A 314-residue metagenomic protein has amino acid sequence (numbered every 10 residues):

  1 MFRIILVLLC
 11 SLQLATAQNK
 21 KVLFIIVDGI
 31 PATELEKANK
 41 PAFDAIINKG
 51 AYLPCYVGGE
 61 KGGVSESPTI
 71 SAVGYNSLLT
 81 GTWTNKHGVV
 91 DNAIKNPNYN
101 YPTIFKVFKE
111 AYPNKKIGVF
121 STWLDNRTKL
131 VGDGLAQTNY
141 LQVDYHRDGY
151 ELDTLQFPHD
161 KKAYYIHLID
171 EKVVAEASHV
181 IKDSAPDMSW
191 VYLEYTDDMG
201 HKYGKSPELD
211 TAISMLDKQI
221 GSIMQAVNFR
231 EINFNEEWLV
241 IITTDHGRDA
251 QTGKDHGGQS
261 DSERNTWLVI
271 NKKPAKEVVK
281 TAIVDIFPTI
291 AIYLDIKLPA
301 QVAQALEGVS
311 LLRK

Functional and structural regions predicted by a protein language model:
M1-V22: Bacterial Sec-dependent N-terminal signal peptides
L23-I26, L53-V57, S77-L79, K116-S121 (+4 more regions): Structural recognition of the beta-strand scaffold that forms the well-ordered cores of secreted hydrolase catalytic
F24, A42, M215-H256, I290: Metal-dependent active-site segment of extracytoplasmic phospho-/sulfohydrolases and closely related
G29-A32, Y52-L53, E60-G63, T84-N85 (+4 more regions): Solvent-exposed loop/turn segments at secondary-structure junctions within structured extracellular/periplasmic domains
L35-I70, G81, G118: Short, structured active-site-proximal loop/turn typified by the sulfatase FGly-forming signature C/S-X-P-X-R
G74-Y75, L79-T82, H256-L298, L312: Substrate-binding rim/cap in mid-to-C-terminal beta-strand-loop elements of soluble/periplasmic
N85, V89-V90, N96-K161: Catalytic-site neighborhoods of secreted/periplasmic enzymes that process anionic sulfate/phosphate groups
G132-L135, R147-Y150, T154, A175-S222: Active-site His/acidic residue clusters
